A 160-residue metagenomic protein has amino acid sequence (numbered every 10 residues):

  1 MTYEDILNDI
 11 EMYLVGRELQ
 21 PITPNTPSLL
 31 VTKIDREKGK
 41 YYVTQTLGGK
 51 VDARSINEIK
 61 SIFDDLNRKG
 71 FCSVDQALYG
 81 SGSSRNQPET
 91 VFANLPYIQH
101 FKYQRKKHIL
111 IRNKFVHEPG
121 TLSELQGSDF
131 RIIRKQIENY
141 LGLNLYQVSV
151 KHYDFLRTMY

Functional and structural regions predicted by a protein language model:
M1-V51: Long, low-complexity, charged/polar intrinsically disordered regions in eukaryotic proteins
L7, E11, R134, E138-L141 (+1 more regions): Residue-level detector of alpha-helical secondary structure
R54-G80: Short acidic, hydrophobic short linear motifs in intrinsically disordered regions
L78-N94, Y103: Short amphipathic alpha-helical interaction segments
R105-N113: Minor-groove-contacting beta-hairpin "wing" of winged helix-turn-helix DNA-binding domains
K114-Q147: Short, amphipathic alpha-helical interaction segments positioned at domain boundaries
